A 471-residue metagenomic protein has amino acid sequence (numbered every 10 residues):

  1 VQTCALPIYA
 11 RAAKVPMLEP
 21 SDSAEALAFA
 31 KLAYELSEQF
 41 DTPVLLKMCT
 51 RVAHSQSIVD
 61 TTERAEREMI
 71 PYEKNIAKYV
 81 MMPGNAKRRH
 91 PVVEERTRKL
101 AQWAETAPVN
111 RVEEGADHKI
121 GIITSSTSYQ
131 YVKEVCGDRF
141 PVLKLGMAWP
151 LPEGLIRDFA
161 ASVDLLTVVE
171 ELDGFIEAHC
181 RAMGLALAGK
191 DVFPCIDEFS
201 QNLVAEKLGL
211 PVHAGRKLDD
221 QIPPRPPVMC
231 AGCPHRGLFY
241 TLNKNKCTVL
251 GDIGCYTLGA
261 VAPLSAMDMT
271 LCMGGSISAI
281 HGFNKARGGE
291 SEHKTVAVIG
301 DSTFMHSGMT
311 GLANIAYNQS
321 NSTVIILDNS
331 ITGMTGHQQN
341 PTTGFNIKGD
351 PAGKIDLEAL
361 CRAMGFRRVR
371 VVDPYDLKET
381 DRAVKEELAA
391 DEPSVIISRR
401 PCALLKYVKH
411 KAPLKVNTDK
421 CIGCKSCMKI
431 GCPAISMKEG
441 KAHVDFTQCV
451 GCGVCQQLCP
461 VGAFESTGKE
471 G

Functional and structural regions predicted by a protein language model:
V1, A12-V15, Q39-P43, A116-K119 (+10 more regions): Short coil/turn connectors at secondary-structure junctions
Q2-L6: Short, small-residue-biased leader/transition segments that mark boundaries at the very start of proteins
P7-Y9, T62-A65, G184, A266-M269 (+2 more regions): Short, hinge-like loop/turn segments at secondary-structure boundaries
I8-V15, L187-A188: Acidic/polar active-site rim loop that often engages polyanionic ligands
Y9, E35-L36, T241, G282 (+3 more regions): Hydrophobic/aromatic ligand-binding patch that stacks against planar heteroaromatic rings of cofactors or nucleotides
P20-M229, P234-L238, K246-C247, G251 (+5 more regions): Flexible, low-complexity linker and terminal segments
K217-I277, A286-G289: Active-site diphosphate/adenylate-binding microenvironment
A260-I397, Y407-K409: Thiamine diphosphate
